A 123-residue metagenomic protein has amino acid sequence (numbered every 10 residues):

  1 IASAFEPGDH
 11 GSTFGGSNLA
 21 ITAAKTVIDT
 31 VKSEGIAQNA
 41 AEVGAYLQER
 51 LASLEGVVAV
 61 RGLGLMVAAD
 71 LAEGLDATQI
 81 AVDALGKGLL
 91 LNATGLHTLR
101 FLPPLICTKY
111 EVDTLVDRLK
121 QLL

Functional and structural regions predicted by a protein language model:
I1-L123: Conserved N-terminal phosphate-binding loop of PLP-dependent enzymes in the Aspartate aminotransferase
